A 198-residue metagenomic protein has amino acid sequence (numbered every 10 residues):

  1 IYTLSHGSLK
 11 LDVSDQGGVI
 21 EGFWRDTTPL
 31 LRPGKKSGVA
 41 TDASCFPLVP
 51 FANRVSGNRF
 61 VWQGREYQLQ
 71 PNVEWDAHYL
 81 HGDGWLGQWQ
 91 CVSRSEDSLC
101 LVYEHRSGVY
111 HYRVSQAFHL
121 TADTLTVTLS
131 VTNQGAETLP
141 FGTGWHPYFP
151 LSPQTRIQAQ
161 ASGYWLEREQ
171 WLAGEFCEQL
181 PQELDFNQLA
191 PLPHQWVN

Functional and structural regions predicted by a protein language model:
I1-L69: Beta-strand-rich N-terminal accessory domains
I1-S5, A40-A43, C100, R106 (+1 more regions): Beta-strand-rich recognition/accessory modules
Y2, I20, L99, L125-V127 (+1 more regions): Hydrophobic residues embedded in beta-strands of well-ordered beta-sheets
L4, Y103-F141, W145-P147, L151: Acidic, contiguous internal or C-terminal segments within carbohydrate-active enzymes that form a structured patch used
G7, G17, R54, D83-L86 (+2 more regions): Residues that act as N-cap/strand-start positions at coil-to-secondary-structure junctions
P29-D42, Y67-W89, R156-C177: Glycine-rich, pocket-lining loop/helix-strand segments that form or immediately flank
N72-A122: Extended, loop-rich substrate-binding clefts of extracytoplasmic carbohydrate-active enzymes
P140, Y148-N198: Active-site/ligand-binding surface loops and adjacent short beta/alpha elements that line catalytic pockets across
